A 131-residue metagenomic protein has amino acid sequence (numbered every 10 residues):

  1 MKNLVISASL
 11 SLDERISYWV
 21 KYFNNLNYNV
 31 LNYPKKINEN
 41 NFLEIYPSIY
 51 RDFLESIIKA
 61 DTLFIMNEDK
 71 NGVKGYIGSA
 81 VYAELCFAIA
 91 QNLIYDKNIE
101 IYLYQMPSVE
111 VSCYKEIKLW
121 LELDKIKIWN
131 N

Functional and structural regions predicted by a protein language model:
M1-N131: Conserved catalytic or regulatory cores that recognize and/or transform ribose-phosphate-containing ligands
